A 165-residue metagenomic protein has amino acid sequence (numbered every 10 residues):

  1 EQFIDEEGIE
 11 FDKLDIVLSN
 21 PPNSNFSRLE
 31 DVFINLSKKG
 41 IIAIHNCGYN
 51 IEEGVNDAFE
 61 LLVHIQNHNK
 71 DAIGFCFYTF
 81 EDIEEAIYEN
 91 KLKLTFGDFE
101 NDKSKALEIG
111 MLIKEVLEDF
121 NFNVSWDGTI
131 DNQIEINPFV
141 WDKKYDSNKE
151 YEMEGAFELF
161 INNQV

Functional and structural regions predicted by a protein language model:
E1-H68, S147-V165: Intrinsic disorder/low-complexity detector
I4-D15, A86-E100: Short, conserved helix/loop micro-motifs enriched in His/Cys and acidic residues
N20-N23, K70-F75, D102, I113-E115: A short linear-motif detector with a strong N-terminal bias
S27, F80, F122: Residue-level detector of functional hotspots within protein domains
E53-L92: An N-terminal amphipathic alpha-helical segment
E89-V165: Acidic, proline/glycine-rich low-complexity IDRs
